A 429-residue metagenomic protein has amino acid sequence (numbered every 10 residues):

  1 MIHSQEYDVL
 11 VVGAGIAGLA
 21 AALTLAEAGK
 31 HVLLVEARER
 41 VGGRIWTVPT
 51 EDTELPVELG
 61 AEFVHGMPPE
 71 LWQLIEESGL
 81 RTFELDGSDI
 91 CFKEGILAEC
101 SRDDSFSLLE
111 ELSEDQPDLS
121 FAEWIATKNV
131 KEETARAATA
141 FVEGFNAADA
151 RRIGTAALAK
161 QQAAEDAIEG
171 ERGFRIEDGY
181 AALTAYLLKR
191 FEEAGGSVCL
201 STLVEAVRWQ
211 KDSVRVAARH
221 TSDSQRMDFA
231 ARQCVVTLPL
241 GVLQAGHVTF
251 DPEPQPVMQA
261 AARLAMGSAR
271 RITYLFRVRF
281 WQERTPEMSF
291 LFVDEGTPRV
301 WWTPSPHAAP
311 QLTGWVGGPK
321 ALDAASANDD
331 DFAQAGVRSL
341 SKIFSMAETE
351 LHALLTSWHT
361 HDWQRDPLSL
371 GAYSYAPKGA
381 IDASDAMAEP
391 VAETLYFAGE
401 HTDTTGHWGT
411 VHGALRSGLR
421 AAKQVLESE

Functional and structural regions predicted by a protein language model:
M1-E429: FAD-dinucleotide binding site
